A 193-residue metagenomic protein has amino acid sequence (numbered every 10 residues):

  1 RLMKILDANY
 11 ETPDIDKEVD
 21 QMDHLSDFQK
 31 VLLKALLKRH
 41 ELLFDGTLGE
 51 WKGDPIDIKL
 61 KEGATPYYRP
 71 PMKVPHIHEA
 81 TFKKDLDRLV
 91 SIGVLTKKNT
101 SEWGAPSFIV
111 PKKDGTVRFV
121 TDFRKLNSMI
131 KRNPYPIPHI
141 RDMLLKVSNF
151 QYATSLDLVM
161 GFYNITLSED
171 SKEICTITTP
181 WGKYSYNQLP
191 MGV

Functional and structural regions predicted by a protein language model:
L6-Y135, G182: Reverse-transcribing Pol proteins
K38, V90, L144-S148, T178: Alpha-helix boundary recognition
E41-L48, D54, L95-T96, H139-M143 (+2 more regions): Intrinsically disordered, low-complexity boundary segments flanking structured domains
K113-N127, H139, M143-N164: Conserved catalytic palm subdomain of right-hand nucleotidyl-transferase polymerases, strongest for RNA-directed enzymes
S128-H139, L189-V193: Active-site beta-loop-alpha junctions of metal-dependent nucleic acid enzymes, especially the RNase H-like/DDE
F150-V193: Conserved polymerase palm-domain catalytic core
